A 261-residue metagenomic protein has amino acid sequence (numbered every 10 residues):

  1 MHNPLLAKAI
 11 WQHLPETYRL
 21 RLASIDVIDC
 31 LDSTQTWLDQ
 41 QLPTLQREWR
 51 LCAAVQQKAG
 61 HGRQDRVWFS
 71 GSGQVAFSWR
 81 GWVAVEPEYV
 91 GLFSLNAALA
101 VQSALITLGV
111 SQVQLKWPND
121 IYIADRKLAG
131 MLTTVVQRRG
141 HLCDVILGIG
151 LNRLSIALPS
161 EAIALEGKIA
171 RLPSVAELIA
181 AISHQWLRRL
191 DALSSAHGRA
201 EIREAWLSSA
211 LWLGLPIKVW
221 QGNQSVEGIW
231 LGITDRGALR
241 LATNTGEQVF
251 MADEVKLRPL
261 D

Functional and structural regions predicted by a protein language model:
M1-V110, V136: N-terminal lobe of the biotin/lipoate ligase/transferase fold
M1-W11, R21, E86-P87, G91-V113 (+1 more regions): Long, positively charged amphipathic alpha-helical accessory segments at protein N-termini or as interdomain linkers
D29, L115-W117: Short loop/edge segments at beta-strand edges and connector loops that shape dinucleotide/nucleotide cofactor-binding
D120: Conserved active-site carboxylates
